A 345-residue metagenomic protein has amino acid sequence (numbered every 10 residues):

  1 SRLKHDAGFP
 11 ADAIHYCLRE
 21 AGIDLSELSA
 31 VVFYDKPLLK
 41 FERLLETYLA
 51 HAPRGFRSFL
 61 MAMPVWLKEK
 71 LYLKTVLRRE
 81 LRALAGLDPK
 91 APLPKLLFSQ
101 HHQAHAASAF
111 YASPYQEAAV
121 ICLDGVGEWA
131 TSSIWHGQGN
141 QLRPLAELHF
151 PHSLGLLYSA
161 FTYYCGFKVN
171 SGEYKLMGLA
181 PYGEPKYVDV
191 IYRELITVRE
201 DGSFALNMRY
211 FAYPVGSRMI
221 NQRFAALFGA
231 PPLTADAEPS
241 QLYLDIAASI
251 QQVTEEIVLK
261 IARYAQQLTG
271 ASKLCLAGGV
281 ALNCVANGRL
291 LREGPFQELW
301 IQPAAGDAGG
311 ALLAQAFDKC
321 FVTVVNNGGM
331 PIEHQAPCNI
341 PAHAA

Functional and structural regions predicted by a protein language model:
S1-D318, T323, G329, A342-A345: Short acidic/glycine-rich loops and adjacent helix/strand connectors that line catalytic pockets where negatively
G329-E333, P337-N339: Short linear/disordered segments characteristic of secreted peptide precursors and small low-complexity proteins
